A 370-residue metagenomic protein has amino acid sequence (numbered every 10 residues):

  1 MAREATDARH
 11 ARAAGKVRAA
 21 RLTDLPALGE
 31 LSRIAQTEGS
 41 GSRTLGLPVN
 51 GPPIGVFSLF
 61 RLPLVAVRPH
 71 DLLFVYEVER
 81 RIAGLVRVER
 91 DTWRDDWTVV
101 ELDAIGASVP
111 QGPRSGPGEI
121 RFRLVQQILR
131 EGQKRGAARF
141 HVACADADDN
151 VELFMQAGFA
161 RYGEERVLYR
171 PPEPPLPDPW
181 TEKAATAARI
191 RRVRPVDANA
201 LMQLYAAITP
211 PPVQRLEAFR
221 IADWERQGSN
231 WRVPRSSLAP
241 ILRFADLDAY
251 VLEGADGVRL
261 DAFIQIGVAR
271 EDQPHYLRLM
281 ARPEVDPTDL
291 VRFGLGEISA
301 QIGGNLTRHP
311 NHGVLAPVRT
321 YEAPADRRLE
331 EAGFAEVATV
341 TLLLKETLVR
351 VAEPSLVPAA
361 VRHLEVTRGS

Functional and structural regions predicted by a protein language model:
K16-S40, A188-F219: A short beta-loop-alpha structural element at the N-terminal edge of CoA-dependent acyl/N-acetyltransferase catalytic
S40-L73, R215-L247: Active-site rim helix/loop that mediates acceptor-substrate recognition in acyltransferases
V75, R80-R90, V251, V258-V268: Conserved beta-strand in the GNAT
D95-G116, G267, E271-V291: Conserved acetyl-CoA binding element of GNAT-fold acetyltransferases
P110-G132, Q156, D286-G303: Conserved acetyl-CoA-binding loop-helix of GNAT-fold acetyltransferases
G132-A145, G304-R319: Conserved GNAT acetyl-CoA-binding A-motif
A143, A160-E173, A335-T347: Conserved catalytic-core motifs of GNAT/GCN5-like acyltransferases
D146-G163, R319-A338: Conserved active-site alpha-helix within GNAT-family acetyltransferase domains
